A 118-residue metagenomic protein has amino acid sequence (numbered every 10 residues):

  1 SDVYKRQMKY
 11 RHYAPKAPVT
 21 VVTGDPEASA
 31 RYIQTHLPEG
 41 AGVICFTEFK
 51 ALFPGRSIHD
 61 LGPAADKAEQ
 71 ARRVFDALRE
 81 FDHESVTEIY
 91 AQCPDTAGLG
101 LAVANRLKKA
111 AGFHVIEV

Functional and structural regions predicted by a protein language model:
S1-Y4: Short, small-residue-biased leader/transition segments that mark boundaries at the very start of proteins
M8-G112: A C-terminal functional module that forms or caps the active site or interfaces directly with catalytic machinery
I116-V118: Short, flexible loop segments at boundaries between secondary-structure elements
